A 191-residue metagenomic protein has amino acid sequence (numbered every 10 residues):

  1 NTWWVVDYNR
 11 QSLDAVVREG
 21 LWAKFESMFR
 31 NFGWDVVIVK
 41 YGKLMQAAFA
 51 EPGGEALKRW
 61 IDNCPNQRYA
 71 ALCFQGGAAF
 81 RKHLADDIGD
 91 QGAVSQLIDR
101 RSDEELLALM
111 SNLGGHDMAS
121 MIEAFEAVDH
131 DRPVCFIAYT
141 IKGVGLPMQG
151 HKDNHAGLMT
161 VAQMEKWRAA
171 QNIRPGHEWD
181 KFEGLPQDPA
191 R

Functional and structural regions predicted by a protein language model:
W4-V6: Structural beta-sheet core signal
Y8-R191: Long, well-ordered, tryptophan-enriched scaffold segments
